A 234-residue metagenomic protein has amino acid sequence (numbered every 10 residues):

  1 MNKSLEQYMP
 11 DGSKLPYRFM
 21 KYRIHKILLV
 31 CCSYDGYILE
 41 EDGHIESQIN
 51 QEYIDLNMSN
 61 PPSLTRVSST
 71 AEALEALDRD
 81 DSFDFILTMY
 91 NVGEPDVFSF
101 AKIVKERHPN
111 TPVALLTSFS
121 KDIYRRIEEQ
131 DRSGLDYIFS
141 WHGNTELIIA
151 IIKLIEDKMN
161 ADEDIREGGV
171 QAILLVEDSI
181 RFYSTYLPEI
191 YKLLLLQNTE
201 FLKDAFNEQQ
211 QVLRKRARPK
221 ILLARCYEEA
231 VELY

Functional and structural regions predicted by a protein language model:
M1-S63, R132-G134, W141-K220, R225-E228: Non-catalytic signal-transmission and effector/linker regions of two-component phosphorelay proteins
Q7-Y8, D35-Q51, S59-P61, R66-V113 (+4 more regions): Conserved phosphotransfer microenvironments
